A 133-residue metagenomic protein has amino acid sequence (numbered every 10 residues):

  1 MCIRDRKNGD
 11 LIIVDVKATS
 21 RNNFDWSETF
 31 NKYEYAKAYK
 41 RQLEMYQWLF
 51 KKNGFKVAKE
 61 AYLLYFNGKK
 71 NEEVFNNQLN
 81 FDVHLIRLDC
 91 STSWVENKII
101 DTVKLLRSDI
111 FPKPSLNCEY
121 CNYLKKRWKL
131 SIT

Functional and structural regions predicted by a protein language model:
M1-D5: Conserved small/polar residues in nucleotide/adenosyl-binding loops
K7-G9: Short acidic-glycine loop/turn motifs at beta-strand connectors
L11-E28, Q42: Active-site ExK catalytic segment of metal-dependent nucleases
I12-V14, K32-E34, W48: Short, charged N-terminal helix-start/capping segments
A18, A36-A38, A58-A61: A sequence-composition feature that detects small, non-aromatic residues
F24-A38, F81-L88: Short histidine-centered catalytic/ligand-binding loop motif
A38-K51: An active-site-proximal "capping" alpha-helix that borders the catalytic cofactor pocket
L49-T133: Metal-dependent nuclease catalytic regions and adjoining charged, substrate-binding loops involved in nucleic-acid end
